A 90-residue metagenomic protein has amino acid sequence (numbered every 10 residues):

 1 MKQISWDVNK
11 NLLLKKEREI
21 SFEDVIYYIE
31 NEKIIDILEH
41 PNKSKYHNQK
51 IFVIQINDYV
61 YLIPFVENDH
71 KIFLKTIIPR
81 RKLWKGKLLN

Functional and structural regions predicted by a protein language model:
M1-N90: Ribonuclease/tRNase effector modules and their secretory precursors
